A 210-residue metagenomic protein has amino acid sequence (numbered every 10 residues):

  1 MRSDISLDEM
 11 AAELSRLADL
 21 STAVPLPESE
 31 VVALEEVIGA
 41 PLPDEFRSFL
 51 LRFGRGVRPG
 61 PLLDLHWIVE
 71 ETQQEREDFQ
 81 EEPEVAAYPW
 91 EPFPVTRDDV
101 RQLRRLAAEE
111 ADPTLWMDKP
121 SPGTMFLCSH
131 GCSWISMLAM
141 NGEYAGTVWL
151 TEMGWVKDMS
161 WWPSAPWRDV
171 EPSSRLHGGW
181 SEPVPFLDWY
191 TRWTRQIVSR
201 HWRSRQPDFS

Functional and structural regions predicted by a protein language model:
M1-C128: A surface-exposed partner-binding patch
S3, L7, P92-T96, L176-T191: Intrinsic-disorder-associated interaction segments
V57-P59, L63, A145, W149 (+2 more regions): Polar low-complexity intrinsically disordered regions enriched in Ser/Thr and small residues
P59, D64-Q74, W162, P166 (+2 more regions): Helix N-cap / beta->alpha transition motif
W134-H177: Segments surrounding the PLD/"HKD" phosphodiesterase catalytic module and close analogs
G178-S210: Low-complexity, Gly/Ser/Thr/Pro-rich intrinsically disordered linker/tail segments
